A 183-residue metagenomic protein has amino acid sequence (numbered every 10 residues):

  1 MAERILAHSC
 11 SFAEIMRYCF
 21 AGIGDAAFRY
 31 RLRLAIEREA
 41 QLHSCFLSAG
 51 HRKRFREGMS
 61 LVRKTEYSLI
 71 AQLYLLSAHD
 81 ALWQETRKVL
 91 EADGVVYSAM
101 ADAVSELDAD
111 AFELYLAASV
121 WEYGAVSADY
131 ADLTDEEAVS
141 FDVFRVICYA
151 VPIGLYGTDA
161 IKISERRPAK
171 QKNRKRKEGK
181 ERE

Functional and structural regions predicted by a protein language model:
M1-E106, A111, E122-K170, K175: Extended, charge-biased low-complexity segments that typically form long amphipathic alpha-helices/coiled-coils
E178-E183: Non-Sec secretion/translocation targeting segments of pathogen effectors
